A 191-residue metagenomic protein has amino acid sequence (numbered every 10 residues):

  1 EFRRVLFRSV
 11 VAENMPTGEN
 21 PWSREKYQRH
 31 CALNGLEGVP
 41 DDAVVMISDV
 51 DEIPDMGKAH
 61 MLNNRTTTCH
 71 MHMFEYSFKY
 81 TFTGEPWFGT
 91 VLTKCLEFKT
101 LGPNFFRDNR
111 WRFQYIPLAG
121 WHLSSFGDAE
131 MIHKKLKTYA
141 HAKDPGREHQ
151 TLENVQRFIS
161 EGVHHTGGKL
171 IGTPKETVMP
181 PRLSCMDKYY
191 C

Functional and structural regions predicted by a protein language model:
E1-L6: Short, small-residue-biased leader/transition segments that mark boundaries at the very start of proteins
S9-E13: Structured recognition/catalytic domains enriched at protein termini, typified by the LPMO catalytic fold at the mature
P16-K26, V44-I47: Surface-exposed cleft-lining segments at the edges of enzyme active sites
P21, E25-E37: Short, conserved alpha-helix that lines the donor NDP-sugar binding/gating region of sugar-transfer enzymes
P21-E25, E52-Q150: Conserved catalytic core of nucleotide-sugar-dependent glycosyltransferases
V39-I53, A59: Short beta-strand-to-loop acidic/aromatic patch adjacent to the donor-nucleotide binding site
Y115-C191: C-terminal accessory extensions appended to soluble enzyme cores
